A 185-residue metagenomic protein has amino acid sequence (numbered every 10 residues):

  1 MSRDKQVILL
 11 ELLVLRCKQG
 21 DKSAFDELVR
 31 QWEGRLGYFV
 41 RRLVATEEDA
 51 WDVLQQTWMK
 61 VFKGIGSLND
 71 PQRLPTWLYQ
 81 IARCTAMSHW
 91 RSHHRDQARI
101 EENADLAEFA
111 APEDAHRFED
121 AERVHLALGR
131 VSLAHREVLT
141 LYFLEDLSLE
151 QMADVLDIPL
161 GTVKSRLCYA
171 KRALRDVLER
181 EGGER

Functional and structural regions predicted by a protein language model:
S2-R3, K18-E27, G37-Q56, L68-N69 (+2 more regions): Short, charged helix-capping/linker segments at alpha-helix termini
R3-L10, S88, D96-A121, S148: Internal acidic/polar
L12-R16, R123-S132: Short amphipathic alpha-helical boundary/capping segments
L28, W32, L36, T57 (+2 more regions): Residue-level preference for hydrophobic side chains embedded in well-ordered alpha helices
Q31-G34, R42-A45, T140-L147: Short helix-capping/turn signature of helix-turn-helix
V40, R91, V131, R136 (+1 more regions): Short, Lys/Arg-enriched C-terminal cap helix and immediately downstream tail that follows
K63-D70, Q80-E101, R117, Y169: Arg/Lys-rich amphipathic alpha helix in sigma70-family domain 2
L126-E137, L141, E145-T162, D176: Helix-turn-helix DNA-binding module
